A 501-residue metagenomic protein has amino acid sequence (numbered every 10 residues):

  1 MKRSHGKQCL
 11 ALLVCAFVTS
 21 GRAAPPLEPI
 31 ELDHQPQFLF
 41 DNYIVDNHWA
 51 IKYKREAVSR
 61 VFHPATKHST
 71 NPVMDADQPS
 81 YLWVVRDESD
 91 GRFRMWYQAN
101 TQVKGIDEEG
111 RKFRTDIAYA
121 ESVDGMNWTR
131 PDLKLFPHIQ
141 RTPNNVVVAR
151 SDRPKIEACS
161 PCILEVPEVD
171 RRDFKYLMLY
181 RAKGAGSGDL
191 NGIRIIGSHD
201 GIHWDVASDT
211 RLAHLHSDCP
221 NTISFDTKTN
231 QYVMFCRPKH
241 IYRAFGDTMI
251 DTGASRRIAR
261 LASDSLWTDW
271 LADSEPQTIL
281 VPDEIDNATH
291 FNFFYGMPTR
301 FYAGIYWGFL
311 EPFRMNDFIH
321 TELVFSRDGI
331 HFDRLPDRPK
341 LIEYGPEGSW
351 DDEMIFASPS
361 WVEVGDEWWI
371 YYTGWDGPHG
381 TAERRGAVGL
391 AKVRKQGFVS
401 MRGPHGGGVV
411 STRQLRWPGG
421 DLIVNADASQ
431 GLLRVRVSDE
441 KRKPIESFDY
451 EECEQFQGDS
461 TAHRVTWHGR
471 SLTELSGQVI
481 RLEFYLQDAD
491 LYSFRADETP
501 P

Functional and structural regions predicted by a protein language model:
M1-L10: Bacterial N-terminal signal peptides that target proteins for export
L12-R22: Hydrophobic h-region of N-terminal signal peptides that target proteins for export in Gram-negative bacteria
A24-F291, Y295, R300-D352, G365-E367 (+1 more regions): Beta-rich carbohydrate-recognition and catalytic domains
S360-W361: Charged, amphipathic alpha-helical scaffolding segments
